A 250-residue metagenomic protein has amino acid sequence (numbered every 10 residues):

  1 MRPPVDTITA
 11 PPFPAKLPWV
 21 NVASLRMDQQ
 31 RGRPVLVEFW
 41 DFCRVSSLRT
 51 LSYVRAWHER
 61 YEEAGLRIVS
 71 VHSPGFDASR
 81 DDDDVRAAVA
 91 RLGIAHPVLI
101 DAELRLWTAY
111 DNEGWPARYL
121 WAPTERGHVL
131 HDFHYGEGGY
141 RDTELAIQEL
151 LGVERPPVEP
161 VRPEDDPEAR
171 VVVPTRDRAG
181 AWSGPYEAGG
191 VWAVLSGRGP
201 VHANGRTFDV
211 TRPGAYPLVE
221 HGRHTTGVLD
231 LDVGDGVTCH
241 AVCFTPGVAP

Functional and structural regions predicted by a protein language model:
M1-R31, Y140-P250: Non-globular targeting/processing and membrane-anchoring segments
V5, Q29, E62-E63, N112: Extracellular/periplasmic catalytic domains that process cell-envelope and extracellular macromolecules
K16-S24, W40, W57, H72 (+3 more regions): Tryptophan-centric aromatic hotspots in well-structured domains and transmembrane helices
N21, Q30, E62, L92-I94: Short, structurally constrained coil/turn elements that cap an alpha-helix or connect an alpha-helix to the following
S24-L48, V54, I68: Short active-site neighborhood of thiol/selenol oxidoreductases, capturing the structured segment around
L48-L92, I100-T108: Structural microenvironment flanking redox-active thiols in thiol-disulfide oxidoreductases
L92-I94, D101-A146: Thiol/disulfide oxidoreductase modules built on the thioredoxin-like
